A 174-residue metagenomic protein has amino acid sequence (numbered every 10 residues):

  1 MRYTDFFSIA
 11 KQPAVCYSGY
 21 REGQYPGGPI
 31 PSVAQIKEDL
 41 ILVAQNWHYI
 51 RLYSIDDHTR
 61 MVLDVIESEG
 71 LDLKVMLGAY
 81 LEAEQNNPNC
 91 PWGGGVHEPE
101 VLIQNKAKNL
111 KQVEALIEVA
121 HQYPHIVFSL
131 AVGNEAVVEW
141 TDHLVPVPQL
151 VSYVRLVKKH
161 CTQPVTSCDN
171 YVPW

Functional and structural regions predicted by a protein language model:
R2-E38, L42: Boundary/entry segment of secreted carbohydrate-active catalytic domains
V15, I50, L130: Conserved, mostly hydrophobic/aromatic
S18-Y20, I55, G78-E84, V132-V137 (+1 more regions): Active-site beta-loop-alpha junctions enriched in small/polar residues
P29-V33, I55, N109, V147: A conditional alpha-helix N-cap/helix-loop micro-motif detector
Q35-H58: Catalytic domains of carbohydrate-active enzymes, especially glycoside hydrolases
H58-V62, P173-W174: Short, well-ordered alpha-helical microsegments
V62-Q163: Substrate-binding cleft of extracellular glycoside hydrolase catalytic domains
